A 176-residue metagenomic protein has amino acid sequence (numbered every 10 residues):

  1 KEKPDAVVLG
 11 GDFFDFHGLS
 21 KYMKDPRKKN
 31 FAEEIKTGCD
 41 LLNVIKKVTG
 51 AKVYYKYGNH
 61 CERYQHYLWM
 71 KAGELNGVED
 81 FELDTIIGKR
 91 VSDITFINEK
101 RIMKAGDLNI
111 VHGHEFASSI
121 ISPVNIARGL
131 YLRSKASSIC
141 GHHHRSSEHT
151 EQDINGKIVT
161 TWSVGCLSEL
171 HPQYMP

Functional and structural regions predicted by a protein language model:
K1-R90: Core catalytic region of metal-dependent phosphoesterases/phosphodiesterases, especially metallo-beta-lactamase-like
G10-G11, K56-G58, E99, V111-H114 (+1 more regions): Short His-Asn-centered micro-motif
E62-H66, A105, A117-S119, S147-E148: Short, well-ordered, mixed-charge alpha-helical segments that flank or form enzyme active sites
T85-N98, A117-A127: Active-site glycine-rich loop that binds ribose-phosphate moieties when present
N98-I102, K135: Short, acidic/polar N-cap/turn motifs at the starts of alpha helices
I102-N109: Beta-strand-turn-beta hairpins that frame and shape the catalytic cleft of phosphate-ester-processing enzymes
H114-P176: Conserved beta-sheet core of the metallophosphoesterase superfamily
